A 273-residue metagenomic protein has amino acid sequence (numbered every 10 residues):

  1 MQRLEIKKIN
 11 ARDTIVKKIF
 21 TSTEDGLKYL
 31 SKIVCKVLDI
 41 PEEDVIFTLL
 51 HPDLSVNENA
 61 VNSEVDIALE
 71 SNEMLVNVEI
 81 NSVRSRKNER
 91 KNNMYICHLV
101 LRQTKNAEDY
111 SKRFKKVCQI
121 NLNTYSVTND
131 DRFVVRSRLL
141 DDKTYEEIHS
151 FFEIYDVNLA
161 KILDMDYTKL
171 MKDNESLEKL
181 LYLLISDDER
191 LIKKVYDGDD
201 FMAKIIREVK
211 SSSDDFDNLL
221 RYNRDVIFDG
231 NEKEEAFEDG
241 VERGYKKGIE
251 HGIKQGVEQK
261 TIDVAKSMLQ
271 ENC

Functional and structural regions predicted by a protein language model:
M1-E153, L163-M165: Accessory alpha/beta interaction modules
M1-K8, T14, N72, V76-N81 (+1 more regions): Short, charged alpha-helical interaction segments and adjacent helix-coil junctions
V34, Y95-I96, L177-L184, V209: Short amphipathic C-terminal alpha-helix that caps PH/PH-like domains
S150, Y155-I205: An acidic, glycine-/histidine-flanked metal-binding catalytic module
